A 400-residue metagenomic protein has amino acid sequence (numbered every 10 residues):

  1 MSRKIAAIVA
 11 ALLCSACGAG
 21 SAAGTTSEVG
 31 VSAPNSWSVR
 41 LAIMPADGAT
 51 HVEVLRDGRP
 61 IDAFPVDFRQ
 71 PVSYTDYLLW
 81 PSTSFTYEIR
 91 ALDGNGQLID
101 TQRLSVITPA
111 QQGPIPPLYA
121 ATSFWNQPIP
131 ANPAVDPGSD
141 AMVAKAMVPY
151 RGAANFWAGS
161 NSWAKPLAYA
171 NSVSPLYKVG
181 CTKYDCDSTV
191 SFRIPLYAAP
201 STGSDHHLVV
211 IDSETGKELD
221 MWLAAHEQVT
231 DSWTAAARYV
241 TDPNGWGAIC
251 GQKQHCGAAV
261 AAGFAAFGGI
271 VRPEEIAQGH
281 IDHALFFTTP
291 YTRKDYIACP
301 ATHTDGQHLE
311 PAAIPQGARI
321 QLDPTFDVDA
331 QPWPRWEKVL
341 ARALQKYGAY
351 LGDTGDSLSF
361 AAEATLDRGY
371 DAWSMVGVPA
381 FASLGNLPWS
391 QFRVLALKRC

Functional and structural regions predicted by a protein language model:
M1-A7: Bacterial N-terminal signal peptides that target proteins for export
S15-A16: C-terminal motif of bacterial Sec signal peptides marking the signal peptidase cleavage site
G20-G48, P81, L98-Q111: Pro/Thr/Ser/Gly-rich low-complexity, intrinsically disordered linker/stalk tracts
H51-S82, G94: Recognizes extended acidic, P/S/T-rich segments that occur within or adjacent to Ig-like beta-sandwich modules
A63, T101-R103, M221: Residue-level detector of high-confidence beta-strand sites
Q111-C400: Short, surface-exposed polybasic-aromatic patches that bind anionic ligands, especially phosphate groups
